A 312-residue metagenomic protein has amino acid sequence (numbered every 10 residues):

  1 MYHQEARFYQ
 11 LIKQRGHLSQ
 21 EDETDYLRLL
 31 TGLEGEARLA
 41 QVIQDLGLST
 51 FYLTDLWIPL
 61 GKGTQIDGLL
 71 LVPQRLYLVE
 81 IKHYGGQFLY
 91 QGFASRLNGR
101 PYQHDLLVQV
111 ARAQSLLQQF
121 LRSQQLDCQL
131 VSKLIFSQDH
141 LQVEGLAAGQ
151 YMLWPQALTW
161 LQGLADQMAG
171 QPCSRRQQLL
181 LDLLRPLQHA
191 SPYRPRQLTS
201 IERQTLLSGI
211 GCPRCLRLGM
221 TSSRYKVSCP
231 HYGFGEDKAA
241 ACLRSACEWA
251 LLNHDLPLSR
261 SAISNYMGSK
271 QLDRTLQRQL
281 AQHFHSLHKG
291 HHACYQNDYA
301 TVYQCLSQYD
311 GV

Functional and structural regions predicted by a protein language model:
M1-T64, R100-Q279, Y299-V312: Surface-exposed interaction regions that form or flank ligand-binding interfaces
L48, G86, Q91-F93, A147-Q150 (+2 more regions): Generic structural motif recognizing short loop/turn segments at the entrances and edges of beta-strands
W57-L78, C294-Q296: Catalytic centers of nucleases
L70-A94: Active-site beta-strand-loop-beta-strand hairpin of nuclease catalytic cores that positions key catalytic residues
L71-V72, S222, H288: Generic beta-strand structural signal
S95-L97, H283: Short, charged/polar low-complexity linear motifs in solvent-exposed/disordered segments
Q282-G290: A short, conserved structural fragment
